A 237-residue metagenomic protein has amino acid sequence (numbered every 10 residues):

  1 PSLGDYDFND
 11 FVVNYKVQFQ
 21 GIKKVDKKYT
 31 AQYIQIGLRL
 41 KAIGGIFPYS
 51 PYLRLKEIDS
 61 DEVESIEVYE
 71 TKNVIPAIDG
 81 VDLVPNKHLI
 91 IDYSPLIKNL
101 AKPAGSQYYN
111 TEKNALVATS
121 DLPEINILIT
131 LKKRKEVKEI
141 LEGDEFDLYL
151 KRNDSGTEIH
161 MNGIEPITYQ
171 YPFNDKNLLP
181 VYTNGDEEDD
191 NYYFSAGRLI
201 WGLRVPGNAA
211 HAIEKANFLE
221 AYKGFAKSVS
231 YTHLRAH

Functional and structural regions predicted by a protein language model:
P1-E145, Y149-S155, H160-N162, Y169: Extracellular/surface-associated beta-sandwich interaction domains
L179, E187-A210, E214-K215: Glycine-rich, aromatic-bearing surface loops/beta-hairpins
S228-S230: Acidic, proline/serine/threonine- and glycine-rich low-complexity intrinsically disordered segments
T232-H237: Conserved small/polar residues in nucleotide/adenosyl-binding loops
